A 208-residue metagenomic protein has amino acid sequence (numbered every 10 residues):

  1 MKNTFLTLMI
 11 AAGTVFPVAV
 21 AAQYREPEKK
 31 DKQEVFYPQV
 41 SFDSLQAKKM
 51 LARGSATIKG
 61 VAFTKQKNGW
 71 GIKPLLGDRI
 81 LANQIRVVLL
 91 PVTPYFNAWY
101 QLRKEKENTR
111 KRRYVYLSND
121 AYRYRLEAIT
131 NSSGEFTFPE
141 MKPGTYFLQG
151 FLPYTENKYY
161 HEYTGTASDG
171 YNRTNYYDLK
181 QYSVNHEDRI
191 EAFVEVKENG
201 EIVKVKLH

Functional and structural regions predicted by a protein language model:
M1-Y24: Bacterial Sec-dependent N-terminal signal peptides
Q23-N108, N157-H208: Primarily secretory-pathway and cell-envelope proteins
Y95-R103, R112-S133: Short, acidic Ser/Thr/Gly-rich low-complexity loop/linker segments typical of extracellular and cell-surface proteins
S132-E140: Short, surface-exposed beta-strand/beta-hairpin micro-motifs centered on an aromatic residue
M141-G150: A short tyrosine-centered beta-strand micro-motif
P153-Y154: Short, charged beta-turn/beta-strand-edge "cap" motif at the junction between a beta-strand and an adjacent loop
